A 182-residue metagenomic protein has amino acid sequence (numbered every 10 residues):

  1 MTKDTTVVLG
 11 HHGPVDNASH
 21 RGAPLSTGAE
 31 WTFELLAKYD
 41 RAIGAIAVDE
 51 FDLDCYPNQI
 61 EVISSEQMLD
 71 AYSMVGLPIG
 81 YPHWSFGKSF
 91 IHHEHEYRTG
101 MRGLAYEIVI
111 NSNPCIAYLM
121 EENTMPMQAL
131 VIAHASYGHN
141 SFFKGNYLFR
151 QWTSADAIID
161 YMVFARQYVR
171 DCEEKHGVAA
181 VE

Functional and structural regions predicted by a protein language model:
V7-V8, H12-S19, A23-S26, E34-C115 (+1 more regions): Auxiliary, metal-adjacent structural segments of Zn-dependent hydrolase domains
A23-L36, L119-E122, Q151, D160-F164 (+1 more regions): Fold-level signature of zinc-dependent metallopeptidase catalytic domains
S64-Q67, T124-M125, E173-A180: General structural signal for secondary-structure boundaries
E94, P114-I132: Short pre-active-site segment immediately N-terminal to the catalytic Zn-binding motif
I132-S141: Active-site His/Glu-centered metal-binding helix of metallohydrolases
N140-E182: Post-HExxH zinc-binding segment in Zn-dependent metallohydrolases
